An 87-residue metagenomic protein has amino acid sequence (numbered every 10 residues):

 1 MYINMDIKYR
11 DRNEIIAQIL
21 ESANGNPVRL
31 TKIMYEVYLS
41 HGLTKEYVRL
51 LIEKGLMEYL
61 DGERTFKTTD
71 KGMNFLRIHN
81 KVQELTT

Functional and structural regions predicted by a protein language model:
M1-A17, L43: Short alpha-helical segments that sit at the start of domains
M1-N4, K81-T87: Amphipathic alpha-helical dimerization/coiled-coil segments that flank or bridge DNA-binding/regulatory modules
I19-A23: Short helix-to-turn junction characteristic of helix-turn-helix DNA-binding domains, especially the helix
P27-V37: Short acidic, hydrophobic short linear motifs in intrinsically disordered regions
Y38-E53: Short amphipathic alpha-helical interaction segments
I52-G62: A short, conserved structural fragment
R64-R77: Basic, amphipathic "hinge/linker" alpha-helix immediately C-terminal to the N-terminal HTH DNA-binding motif
